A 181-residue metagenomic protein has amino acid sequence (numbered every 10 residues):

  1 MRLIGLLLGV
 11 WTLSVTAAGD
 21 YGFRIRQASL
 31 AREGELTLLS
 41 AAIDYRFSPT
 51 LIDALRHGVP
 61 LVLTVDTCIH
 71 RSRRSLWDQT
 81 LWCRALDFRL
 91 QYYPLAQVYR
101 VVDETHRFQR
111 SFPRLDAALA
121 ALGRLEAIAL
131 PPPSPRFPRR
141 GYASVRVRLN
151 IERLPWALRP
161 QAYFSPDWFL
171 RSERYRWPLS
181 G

Functional and structural regions predicted by a protein language model:
R2-G5, G181: Eukaryotic low-complexity, non-globular regulatory regions
G5-A18: Hydrophobic h-region of N-terminal signal peptides that target proteins for export in Gram-negative bacteria
A17-L61: N-terminal onset of structured domains
F23-S29, P49, R73, A85-D87 (+1 more regions): Short structured motifs
L38-I43, Q91-P94, E104-R110, R114-P135: A beta-strand/beta-hairpin structural motif
I43, I69, V147-L149: Hydrophobic beta-strand positions in extracellular immunoglobulin-like domains
D53-L115: Structured domain cores in non-transmembrane regions
A129-G181: Glycine-rich, aromatic-bearing surface loops/beta-hairpins
